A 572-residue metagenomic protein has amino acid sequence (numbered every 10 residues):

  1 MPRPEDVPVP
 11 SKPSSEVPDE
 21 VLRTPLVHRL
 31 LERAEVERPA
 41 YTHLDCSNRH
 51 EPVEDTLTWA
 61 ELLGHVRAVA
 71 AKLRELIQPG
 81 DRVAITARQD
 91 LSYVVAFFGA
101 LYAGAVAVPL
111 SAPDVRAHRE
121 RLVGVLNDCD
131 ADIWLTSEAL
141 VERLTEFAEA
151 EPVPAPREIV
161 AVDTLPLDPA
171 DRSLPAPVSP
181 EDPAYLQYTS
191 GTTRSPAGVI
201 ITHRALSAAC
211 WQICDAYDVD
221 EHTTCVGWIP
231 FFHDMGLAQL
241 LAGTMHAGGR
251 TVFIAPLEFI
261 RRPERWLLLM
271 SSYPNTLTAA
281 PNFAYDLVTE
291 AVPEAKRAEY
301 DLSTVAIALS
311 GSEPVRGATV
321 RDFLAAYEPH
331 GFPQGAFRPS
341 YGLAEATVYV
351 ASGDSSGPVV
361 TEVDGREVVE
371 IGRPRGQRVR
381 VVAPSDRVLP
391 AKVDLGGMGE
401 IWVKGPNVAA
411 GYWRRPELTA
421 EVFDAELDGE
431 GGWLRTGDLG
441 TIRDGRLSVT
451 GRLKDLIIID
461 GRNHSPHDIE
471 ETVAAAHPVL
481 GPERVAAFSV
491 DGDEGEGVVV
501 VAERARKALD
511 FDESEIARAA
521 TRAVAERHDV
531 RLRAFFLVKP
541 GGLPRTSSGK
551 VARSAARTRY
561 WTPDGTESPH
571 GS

Functional and structural regions predicted by a protein language model:
M1-L57, E61-R74, G571-S572: N-lobe entry segment of adenylate-forming
E37-P39, V160-A161, L167-Y188, R194-S195 (+2 more regions): Conserved pre-ATP/AMP-binding loop-to-beta segment of ANL
Y41-F98, V115-V123, G198-S207: Conserved AMP-binding/adenylate-forming core of the ANL superfamily
V106, S207-T224, F231-T276, A291-K296: Conserved AMP-binding/adenylation subdomain of ANL enzymes
P113-L144, P169-A170, A209-V226, F259-N275 (+1 more regions): Conserved ATP-dependent adenylate/AMP-binding module captured primarily in the ANL superfamily
E158, E483-R484, F488, V499-V500 (+1 more regions): Conserved C-terminal "lid"/linker of ANL adenylate-forming enzymes
N275-A279, A291-R366, R378-R380, P390-A391: Gly/Ser/Thr-rich phosphate-binding loop
S385-G396, E400-I459, N463: Conserved ATP-binding/catalytic segment of the ANL
